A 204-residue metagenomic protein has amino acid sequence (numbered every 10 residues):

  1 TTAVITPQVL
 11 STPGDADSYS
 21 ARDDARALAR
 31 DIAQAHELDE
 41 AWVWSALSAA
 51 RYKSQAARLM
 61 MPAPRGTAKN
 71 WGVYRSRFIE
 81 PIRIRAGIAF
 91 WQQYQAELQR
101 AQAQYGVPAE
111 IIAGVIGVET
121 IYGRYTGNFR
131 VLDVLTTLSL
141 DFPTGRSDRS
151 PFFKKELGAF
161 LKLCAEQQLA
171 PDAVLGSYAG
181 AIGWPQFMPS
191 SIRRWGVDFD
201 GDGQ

Functional and structural regions predicted by a protein language model:
T1-Y19, D23: Compositionally biased, proline/threonine/alanine/serine-rich low-complexity intrinsically disordered stretches
S20-L28, A89-Y94: Short acidic alpha-helix initiation/capping motifs at coil-to-helix transition points, especially at protein N-termini
E37-Q204: Catalytic glycan-binding domains that act on GlcNAc-containing polysaccharides
